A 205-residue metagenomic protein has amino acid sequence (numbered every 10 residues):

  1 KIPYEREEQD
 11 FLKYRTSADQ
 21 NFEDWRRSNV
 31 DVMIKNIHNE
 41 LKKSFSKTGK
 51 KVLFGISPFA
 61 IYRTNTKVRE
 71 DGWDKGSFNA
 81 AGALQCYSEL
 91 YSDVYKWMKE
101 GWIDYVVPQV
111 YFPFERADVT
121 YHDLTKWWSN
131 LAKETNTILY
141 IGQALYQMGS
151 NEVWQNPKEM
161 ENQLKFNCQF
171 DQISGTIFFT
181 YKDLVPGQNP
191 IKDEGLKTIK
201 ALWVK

Functional and structural regions predicted by a protein language model:
K1-W102, Y111: Polysaccharide-binding and catalytic clefts of secreted carbohydrate-active enzymes
N21, N29, N36-N39, N65 (+8 more regions): Detector for Asparagine
R26-F59, A117-G149, D193, T198-K205: P-loop/Walker A phosphate-binding loop and immediately adjacent motor/lid segment at beta-alpha junctions
C86, Y91-A117, E134-K205: Substrate-binding cleft of secreted/luminal carbohydrate-active enzymes
